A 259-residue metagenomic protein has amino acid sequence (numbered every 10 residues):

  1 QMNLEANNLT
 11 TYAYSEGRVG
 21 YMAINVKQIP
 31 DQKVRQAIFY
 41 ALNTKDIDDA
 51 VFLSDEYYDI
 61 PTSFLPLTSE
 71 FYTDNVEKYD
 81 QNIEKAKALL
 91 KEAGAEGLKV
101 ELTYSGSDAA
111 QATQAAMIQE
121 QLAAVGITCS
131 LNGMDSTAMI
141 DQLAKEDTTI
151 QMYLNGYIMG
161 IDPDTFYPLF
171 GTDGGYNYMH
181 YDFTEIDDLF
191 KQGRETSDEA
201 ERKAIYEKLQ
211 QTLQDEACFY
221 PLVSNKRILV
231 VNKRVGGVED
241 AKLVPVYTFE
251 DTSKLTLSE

Functional and structural regions predicted by a protein language model:
Q1-M2, T128: Ligand-site clamp/hinge motif
M2-S15, Y21-Q32, P66-K85, K91 (+3 more regions): Short, solvent-exposed loop/beta-turn-alpha elements that line the ligand-binding surface or hinge of extracytoplasmic
T10-Y12, T103, S130-M134: General small-molecule cofactor/ligand-binding pocket signal
G17-V19, I60, A217: Extracytoplasmic
K27-D49, I186-K203: Extended ligand-binding regions for polar small-molecule ligands
P30-E120, A124, K208, T256-E259: Append "and occasionally in soluble cytosolic enzymes with long acidic Gly/Pro-rich linkers
E92-A110, I150-G156, S197-N232: Bilobed periplasmic-binding protein-like "clamshell/Venus-flytrap" ligand-binding domains
Q121-F170, I205: Periplasmic binding protein-like
